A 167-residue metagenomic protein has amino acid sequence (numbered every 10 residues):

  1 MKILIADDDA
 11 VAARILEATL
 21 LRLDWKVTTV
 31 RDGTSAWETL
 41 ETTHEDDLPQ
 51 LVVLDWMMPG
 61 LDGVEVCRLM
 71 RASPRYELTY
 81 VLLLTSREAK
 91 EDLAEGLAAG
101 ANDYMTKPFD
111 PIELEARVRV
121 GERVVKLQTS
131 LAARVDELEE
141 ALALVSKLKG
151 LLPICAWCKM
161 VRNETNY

Functional and structural regions predicted by a protein language model:
D9-T29: Two-component/phosphorelay signaling modules centered on CheY-like receiver
T29-L51: Acidic, metal-coordinating helix/loop segments flanking the phosphotransfer/catalytic sites of two-component signaling
D55, T85: Active-site residues of response regulator receiver
M58: Receiver (REC) domain active-site loop signature in two-component systems and cognate sites in sensor histidine kinases
M105-K107: A Lys-centered signature of the CheY-like receiver
F109-E122: C-terminal output helix
